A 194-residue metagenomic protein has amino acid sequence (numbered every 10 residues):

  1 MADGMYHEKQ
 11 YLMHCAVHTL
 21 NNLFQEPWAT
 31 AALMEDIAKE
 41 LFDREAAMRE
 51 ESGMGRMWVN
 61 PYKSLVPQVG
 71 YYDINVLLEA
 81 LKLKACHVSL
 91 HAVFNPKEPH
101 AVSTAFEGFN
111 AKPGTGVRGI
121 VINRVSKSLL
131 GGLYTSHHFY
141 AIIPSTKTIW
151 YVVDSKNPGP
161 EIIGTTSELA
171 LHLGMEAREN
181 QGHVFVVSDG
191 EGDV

Functional and structural regions predicted by a protein language model:
M1-Q68, V76, A80: Active-site nucleophile-adjacent alpha helix/oxyanion-hole segment immediately C-terminal to the catalytic cysteine
G4-Y6, F106-K112, L129-L133, Y140-A141 (+1 more regions): Beta-strand elements of modular eukaryotic interaction domains
L12, L20-N22, N95, V125-K127 (+3 more regions): Conserved beta-strand elements of beta-rich interaction domains across eukaryotes, especially beta-propellers
M13, V17-N21, N75, E79 (+4 more regions): Amphipathic alpha-helical interface elements that mediate macromolecular binding in regulatory proteins
N21, Q25-T30, D43, A47 (+6 more regions): Short amphipathic alpha-helical interaction elements and helix-loop-helix interfaces that mediate dimerization
E50-G132, S145: Conserved active-site-adjacent core of cysteine acyl-enzyme catalytic domains
L129-S145, W150-S155: Canonical SH2 domain fold
I149-V194: Noncatalytic regulatory segments and standalone regulatory/sensor domains
